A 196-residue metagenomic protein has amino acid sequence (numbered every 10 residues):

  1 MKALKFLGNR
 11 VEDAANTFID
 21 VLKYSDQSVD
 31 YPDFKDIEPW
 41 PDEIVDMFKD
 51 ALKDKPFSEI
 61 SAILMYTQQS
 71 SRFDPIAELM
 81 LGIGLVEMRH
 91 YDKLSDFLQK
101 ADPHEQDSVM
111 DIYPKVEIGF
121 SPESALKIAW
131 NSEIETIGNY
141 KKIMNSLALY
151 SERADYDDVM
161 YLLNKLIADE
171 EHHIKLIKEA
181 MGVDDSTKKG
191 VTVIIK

Functional and structural regions predicted by a protein language model:
K2-K196: Non-heme di-metal
